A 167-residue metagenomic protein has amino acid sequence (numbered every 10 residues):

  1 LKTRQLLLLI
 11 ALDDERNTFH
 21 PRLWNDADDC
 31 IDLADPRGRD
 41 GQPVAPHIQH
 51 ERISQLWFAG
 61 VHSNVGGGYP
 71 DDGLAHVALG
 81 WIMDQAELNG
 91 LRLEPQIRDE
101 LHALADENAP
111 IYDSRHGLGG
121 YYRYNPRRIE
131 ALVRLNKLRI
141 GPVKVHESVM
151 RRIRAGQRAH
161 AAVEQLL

Functional and structural regions predicted by a protein language model:
L1-L167: Active-site- or binding-pocket-proximal scaffold segments within functional domains
